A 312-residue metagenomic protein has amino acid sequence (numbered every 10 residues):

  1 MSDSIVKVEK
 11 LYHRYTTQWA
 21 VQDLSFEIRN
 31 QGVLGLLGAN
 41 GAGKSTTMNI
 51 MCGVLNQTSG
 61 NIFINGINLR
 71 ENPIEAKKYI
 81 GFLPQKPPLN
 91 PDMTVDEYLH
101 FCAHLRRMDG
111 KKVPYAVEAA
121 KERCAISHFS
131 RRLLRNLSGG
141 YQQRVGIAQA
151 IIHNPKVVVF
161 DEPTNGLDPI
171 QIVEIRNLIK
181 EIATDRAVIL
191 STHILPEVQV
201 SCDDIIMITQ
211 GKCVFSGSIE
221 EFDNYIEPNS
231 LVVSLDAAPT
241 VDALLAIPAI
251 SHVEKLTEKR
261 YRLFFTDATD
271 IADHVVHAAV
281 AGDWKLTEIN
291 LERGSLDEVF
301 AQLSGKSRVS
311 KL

Functional and structural regions predicted by a protein language model:
D3-V8, H13-T209, F215: ABC transporter nucleotide-binding domains
G41, G81, R107, I219 (+3 more regions): A generic structural signal for secondary-structure junctions that act as hinges or helix/strand caps at the edges
N61, L133, S230, K285-E288: Residues at or immediately flanking beta-strands
N72, P91, I126, D236 (+2 more regions): Residue-level signature of the cytosolic catalytic core of signaling kinases
A119-A120, L137, R260-Y261, S295-L296: Short secondary-structure capping/turn micro-motifs that flank functional sites
R131, H252-K255, L291: Hydrophobic/anchoring residues in structured secondary elements
E174-T266: ABC transporter nucleotide-binding domain
D267-L312: C-terminal coupling/interaction segments
